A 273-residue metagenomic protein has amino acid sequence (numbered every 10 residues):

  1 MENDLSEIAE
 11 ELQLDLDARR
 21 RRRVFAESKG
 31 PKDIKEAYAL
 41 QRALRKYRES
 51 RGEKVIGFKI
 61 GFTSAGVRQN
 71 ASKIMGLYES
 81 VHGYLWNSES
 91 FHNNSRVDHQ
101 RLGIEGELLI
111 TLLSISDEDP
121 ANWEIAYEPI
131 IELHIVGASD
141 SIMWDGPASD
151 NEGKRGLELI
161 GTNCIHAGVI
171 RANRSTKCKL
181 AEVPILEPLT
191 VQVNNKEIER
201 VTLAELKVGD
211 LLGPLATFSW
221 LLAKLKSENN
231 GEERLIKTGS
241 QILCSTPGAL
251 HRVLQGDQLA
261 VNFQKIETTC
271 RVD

Functional and structural regions predicted by a protein language model:
E2-E228, E233, R252, Q258 (+1 more regions): Catalytic-core "active-site belt" of small-molecule-metabolizing enzymes, emphasizing His/Asp/Glu-rich regions
A37, S240-I242: Short, conserved alpha-helical segments within structured domains
L235, S245-T246: A short glycine-leucine-enriched loop at secondary-structure breakpoints that most characteristically corresponds
G239-S240, D257: Structural motif
